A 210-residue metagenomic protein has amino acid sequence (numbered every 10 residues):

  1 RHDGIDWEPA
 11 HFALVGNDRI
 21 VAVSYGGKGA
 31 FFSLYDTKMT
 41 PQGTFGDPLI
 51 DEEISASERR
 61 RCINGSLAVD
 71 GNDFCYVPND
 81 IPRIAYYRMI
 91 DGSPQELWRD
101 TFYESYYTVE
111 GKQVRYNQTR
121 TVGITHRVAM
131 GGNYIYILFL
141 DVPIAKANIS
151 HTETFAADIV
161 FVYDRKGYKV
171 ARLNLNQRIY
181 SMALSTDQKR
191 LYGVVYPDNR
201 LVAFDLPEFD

Functional and structural regions predicted by a protein language model:
R1-D18, A22-S24, I50: Asp-box/WD-like beta-propeller blade repeats and closely related beta-sheet repeat scaffolds
R1-I5, Q42-R61, S93-R120, N176-Q177: Surface-exposed loop and turn segments in beta-propeller and other repeat-based domains that flank or scaffold
G4-V15, S57, C62-S66, G123-R127 (+1 more regions): Repeated scaffold domains used in trafficking and secretory/extracellular systems, primarily beta-propellers
N17-R19, G71-D73, H126, G132-I135 (+1 more regions): Short coil/turn segments that connect the beta-strands within blades of beta-propeller domains
V21-V23, Y76, I137-L138, G193: Residue position within the beta-strands of beta-propeller blades
S24, L138-F155, L201-F204: Short, conserved, GDST-rich strand-edge loop motifs in beta-rich repeat architectures
F32-T37, H151-Y168: Beta-propeller blade signature
A183-D210: Blade-level signature of beta-propeller repeat domains, shared across WD40, Kelch, NHL, RCC1 and BNR/Asp-box propellers
